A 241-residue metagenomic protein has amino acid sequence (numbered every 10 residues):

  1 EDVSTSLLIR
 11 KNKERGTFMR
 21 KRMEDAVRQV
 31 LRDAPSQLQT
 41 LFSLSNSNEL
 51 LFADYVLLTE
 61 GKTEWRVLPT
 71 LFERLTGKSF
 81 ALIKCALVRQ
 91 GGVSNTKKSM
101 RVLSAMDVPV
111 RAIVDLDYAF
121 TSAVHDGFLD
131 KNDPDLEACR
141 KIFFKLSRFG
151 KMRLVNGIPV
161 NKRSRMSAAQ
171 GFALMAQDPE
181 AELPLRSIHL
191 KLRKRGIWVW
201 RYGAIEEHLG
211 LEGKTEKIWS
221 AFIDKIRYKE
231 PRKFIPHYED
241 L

Functional and structural regions predicted by a protein language model:
E1-N46: Switch/communication elements of ASCE P-loop NTPase nucleotide-binding domains
A34, T40-L58, K62-L241: Acidic, Mg2+-coordinating catalytic modules of nucleic-acid enzymes
